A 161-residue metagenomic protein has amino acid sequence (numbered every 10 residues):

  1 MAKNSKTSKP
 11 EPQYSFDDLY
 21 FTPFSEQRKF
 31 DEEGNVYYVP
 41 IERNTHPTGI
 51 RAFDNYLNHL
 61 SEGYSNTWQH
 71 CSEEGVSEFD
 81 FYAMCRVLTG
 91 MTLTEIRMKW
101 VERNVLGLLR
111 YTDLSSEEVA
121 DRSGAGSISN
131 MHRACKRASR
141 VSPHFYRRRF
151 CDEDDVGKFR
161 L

Functional and structural regions predicted by a protein language model:
M1-D80, L88, T92, G107-L161: Alpha-helical bundle regulatory/interaction domains
E95-K99: Short, basic-rich loop-to-helix N-cap that marks the start of a DNA-contacting helix
